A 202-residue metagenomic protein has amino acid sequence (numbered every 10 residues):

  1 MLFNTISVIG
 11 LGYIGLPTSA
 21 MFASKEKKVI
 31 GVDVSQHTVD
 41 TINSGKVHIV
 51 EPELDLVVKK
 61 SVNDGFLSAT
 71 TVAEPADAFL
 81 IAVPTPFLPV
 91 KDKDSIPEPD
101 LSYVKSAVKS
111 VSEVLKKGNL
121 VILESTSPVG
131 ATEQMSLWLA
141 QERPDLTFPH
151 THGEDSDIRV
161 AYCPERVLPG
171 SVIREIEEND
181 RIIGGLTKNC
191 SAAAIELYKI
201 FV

Functional and structural regions predicted by a protein language model:
L2-T5, K28, V34-A78, A82-E98 (+1 more regions): Conserved N-terminal Rossmann-fold NAD(P) cofactor-binding segment
L11-G12: Glycine-rich Rossmann-fold phosphate-binding loop(s) that bind the pyrophosphate of adenine dinucleotide cofactors
G15-L16: N-terminal Rossmann-fold NAD(P) dinucleotide-binding loop
S19, A23-S24: Gly/Ala-rich phosphate-binding loop of Rossmann-like dinucleotide-binding domains, activating on the conserved
A82-V83, S125, L186: Glycine-rich, N-terminal phosphate-binding loop of Rossmann-like dinucleotide-binding domains
F87-R166: Rossmann-like NAD(P)(H) cofactor-binding subdomain of soluble oxidoreductases
W138-C163, V167-V202: Internal alpha-helical scaffold of NAD(P)-dependent oxidoreductase catalytic cores
